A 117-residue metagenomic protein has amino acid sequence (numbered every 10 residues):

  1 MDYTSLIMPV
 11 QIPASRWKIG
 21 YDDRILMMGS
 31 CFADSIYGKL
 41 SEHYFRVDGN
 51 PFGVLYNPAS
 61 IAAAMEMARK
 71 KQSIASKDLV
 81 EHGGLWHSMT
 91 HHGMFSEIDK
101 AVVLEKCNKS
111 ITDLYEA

Functional and structural regions predicted by a protein language model:
M1-A117: Extracellular glycan-modifying ectodomains
